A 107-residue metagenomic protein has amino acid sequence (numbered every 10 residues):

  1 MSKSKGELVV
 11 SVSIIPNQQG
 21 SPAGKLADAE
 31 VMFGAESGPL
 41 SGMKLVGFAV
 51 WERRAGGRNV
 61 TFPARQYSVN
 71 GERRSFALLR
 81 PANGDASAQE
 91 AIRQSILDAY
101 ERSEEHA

Functional and structural regions predicted by a protein language model:
M1-A107: Single-stranded nucleic acid-binding surfaces, predominantly the OB-fold ssDNA-binding core
